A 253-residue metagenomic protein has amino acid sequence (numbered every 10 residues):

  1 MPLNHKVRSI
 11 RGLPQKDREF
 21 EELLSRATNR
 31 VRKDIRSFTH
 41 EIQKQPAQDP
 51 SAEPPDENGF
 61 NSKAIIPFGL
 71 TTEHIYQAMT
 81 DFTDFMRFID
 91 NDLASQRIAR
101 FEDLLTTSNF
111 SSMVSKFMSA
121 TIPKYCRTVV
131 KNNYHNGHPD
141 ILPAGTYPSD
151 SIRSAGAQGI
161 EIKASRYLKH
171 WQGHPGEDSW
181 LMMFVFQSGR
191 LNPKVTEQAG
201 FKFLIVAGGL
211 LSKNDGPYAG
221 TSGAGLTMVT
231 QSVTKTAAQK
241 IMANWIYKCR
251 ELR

Functional and structural regions predicted by a protein language model:
P2-G137, L142-Q158, A164-R253: Nucleic-acid endonuclease domains
